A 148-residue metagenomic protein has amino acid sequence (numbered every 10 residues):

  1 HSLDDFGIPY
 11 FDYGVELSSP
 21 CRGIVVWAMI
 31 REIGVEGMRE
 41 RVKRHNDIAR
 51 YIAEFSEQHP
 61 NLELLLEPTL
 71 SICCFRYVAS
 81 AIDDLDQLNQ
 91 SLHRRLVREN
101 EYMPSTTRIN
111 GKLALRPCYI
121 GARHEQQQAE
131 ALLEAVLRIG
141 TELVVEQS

Functional and structural regions predicted by a protein language model:
H1-E57: Active-site C-terminal subdomain of aminotransferase-like
Y10-D12, C21-V25, H59, P68-I72 (+2 more regions): Active-site lining segments that contact anionic ligands and/or coordinate catalytic metals
A28-M29, C74-Y77, L115-I120: Short, hydrophobic beta-strand segments
E32-E36, A79-A81, G121-E125: A generic structural motif
E57, L62-E63, D86, L132: Non-catalytic, mobile gating and regulatory segments of ester bond hydrolases
E63-P68, S105-I109: Short beta-strand
L64-L96: Conserved PLP-binding catalytic core of the aspartate aminotransferase-like
I109-S148: PLP-dependent enzyme catalytic core of the Aspartate aminotransferase-like
